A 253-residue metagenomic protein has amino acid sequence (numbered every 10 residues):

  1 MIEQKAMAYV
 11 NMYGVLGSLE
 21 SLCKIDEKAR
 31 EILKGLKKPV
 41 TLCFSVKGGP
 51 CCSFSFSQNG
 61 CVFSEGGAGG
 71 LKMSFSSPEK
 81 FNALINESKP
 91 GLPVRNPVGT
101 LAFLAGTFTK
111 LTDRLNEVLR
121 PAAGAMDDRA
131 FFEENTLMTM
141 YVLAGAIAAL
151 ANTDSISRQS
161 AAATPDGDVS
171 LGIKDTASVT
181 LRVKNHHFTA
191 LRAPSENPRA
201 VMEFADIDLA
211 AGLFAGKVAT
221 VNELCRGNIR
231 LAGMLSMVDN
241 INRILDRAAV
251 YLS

Functional and structural regions predicted by a protein language model:
M1-S253: Feature captures hydrophobic
